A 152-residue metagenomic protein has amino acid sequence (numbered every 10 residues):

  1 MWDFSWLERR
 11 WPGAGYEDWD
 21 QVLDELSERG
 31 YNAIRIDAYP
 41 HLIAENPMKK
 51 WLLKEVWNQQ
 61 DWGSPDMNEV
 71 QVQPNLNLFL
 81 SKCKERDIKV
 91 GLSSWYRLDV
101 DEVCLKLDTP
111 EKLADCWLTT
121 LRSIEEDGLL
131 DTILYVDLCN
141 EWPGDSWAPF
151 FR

Functional and structural regions predicted by a protein language model:
M1-R152: Active-site mouth of glycoside hydrolases
